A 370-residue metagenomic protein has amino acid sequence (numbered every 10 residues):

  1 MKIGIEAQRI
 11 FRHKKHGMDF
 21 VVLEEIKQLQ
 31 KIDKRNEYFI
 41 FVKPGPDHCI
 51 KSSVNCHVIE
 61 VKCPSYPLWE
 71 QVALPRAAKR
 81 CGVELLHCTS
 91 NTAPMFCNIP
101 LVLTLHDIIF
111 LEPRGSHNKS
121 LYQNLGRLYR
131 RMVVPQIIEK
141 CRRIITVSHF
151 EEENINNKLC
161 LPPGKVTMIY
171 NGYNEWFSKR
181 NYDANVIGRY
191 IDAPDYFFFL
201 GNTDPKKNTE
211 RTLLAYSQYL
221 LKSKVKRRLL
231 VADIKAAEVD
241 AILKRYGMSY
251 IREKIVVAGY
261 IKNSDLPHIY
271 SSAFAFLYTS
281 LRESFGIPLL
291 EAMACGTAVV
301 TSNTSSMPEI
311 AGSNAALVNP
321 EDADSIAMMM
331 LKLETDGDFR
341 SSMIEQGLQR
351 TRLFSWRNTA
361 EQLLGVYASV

Functional and structural regions predicted by a protein language model:
M1-V370: Carbohydrate transferase catalytic cores enriched for Leloir-type hexosyltransferases
